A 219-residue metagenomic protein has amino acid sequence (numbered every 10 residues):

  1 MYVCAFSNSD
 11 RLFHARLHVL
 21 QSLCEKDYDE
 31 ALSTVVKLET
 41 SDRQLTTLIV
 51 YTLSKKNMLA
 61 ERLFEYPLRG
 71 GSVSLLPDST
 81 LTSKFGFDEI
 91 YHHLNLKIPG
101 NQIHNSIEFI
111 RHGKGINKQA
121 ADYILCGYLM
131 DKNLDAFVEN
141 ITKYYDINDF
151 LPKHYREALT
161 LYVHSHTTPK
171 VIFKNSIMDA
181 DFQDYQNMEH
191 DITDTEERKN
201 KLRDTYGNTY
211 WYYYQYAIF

Functional and structural regions predicted by a protein language model:
A5-Y144: Soluble catalytic regions of membrane-associated enzymes that act on cell-envelope and secretory-pathway components
I90-F219: Solvent-exposed soluble domains appended to multi-pass membrane proteins
